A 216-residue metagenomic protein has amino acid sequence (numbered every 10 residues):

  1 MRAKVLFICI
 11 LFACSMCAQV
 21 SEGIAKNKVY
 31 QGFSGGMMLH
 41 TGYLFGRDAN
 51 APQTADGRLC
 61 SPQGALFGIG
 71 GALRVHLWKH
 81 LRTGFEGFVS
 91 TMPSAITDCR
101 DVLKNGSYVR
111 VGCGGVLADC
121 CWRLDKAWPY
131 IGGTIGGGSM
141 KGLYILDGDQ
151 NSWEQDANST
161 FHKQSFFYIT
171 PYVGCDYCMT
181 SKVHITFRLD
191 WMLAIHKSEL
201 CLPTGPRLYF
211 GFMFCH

Functional and structural regions predicted by a protein language model:
K4-C14: Sec-dependent N-terminal signal peptides
A18-W78, T83, M213-H216: Short glycine/proline- and aromatic-enriched beta-strand/turn motifs that initiate or cap beta-hairpins
V20, M92, I169-H216: Predominantly the C-terminal beta-signal and adjacent terminal strand-loop region of outer-membrane beta-barrel
Q31-F33, Q63-I69, Y108-G114, A127 (+2 more regions): Residues that define the transmembrane beta-barrel architecture of outer-membrane proteins
L39-L44, V89-T91, L189-M192: Generic short beta-strand segments
Y43, V75-W153, I169, M179-V183 (+1 more regions): Gram-negative (and chloroplast) outer-membrane scaffold detector with strong preference for beta-barrel transmembrane
A51-L59, C99-S107, E154-F161, A194-L200: Extracellular loop and loop/strand-boundary signature of outer-membrane beta-barrel proteins
E154-Y177: Acidic, glycine-rich flexible loop segments
